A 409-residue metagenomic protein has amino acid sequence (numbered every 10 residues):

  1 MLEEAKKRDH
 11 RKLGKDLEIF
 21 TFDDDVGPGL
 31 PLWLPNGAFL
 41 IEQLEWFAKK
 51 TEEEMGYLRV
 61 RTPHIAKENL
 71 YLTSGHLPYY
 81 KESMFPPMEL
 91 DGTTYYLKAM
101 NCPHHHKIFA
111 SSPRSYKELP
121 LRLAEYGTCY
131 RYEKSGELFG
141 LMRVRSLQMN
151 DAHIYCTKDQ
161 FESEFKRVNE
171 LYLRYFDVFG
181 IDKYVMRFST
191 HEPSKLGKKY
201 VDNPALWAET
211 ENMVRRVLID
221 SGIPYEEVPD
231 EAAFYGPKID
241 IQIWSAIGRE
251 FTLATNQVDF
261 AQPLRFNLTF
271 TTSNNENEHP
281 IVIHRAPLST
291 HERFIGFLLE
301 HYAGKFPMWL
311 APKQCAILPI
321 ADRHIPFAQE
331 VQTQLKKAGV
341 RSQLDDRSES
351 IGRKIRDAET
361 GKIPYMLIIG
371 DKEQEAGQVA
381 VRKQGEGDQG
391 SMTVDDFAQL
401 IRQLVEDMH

Functional and structural regions predicted by a protein language model:
M1-H409: NTP/phosphate- and nucleic-acid-binding module
